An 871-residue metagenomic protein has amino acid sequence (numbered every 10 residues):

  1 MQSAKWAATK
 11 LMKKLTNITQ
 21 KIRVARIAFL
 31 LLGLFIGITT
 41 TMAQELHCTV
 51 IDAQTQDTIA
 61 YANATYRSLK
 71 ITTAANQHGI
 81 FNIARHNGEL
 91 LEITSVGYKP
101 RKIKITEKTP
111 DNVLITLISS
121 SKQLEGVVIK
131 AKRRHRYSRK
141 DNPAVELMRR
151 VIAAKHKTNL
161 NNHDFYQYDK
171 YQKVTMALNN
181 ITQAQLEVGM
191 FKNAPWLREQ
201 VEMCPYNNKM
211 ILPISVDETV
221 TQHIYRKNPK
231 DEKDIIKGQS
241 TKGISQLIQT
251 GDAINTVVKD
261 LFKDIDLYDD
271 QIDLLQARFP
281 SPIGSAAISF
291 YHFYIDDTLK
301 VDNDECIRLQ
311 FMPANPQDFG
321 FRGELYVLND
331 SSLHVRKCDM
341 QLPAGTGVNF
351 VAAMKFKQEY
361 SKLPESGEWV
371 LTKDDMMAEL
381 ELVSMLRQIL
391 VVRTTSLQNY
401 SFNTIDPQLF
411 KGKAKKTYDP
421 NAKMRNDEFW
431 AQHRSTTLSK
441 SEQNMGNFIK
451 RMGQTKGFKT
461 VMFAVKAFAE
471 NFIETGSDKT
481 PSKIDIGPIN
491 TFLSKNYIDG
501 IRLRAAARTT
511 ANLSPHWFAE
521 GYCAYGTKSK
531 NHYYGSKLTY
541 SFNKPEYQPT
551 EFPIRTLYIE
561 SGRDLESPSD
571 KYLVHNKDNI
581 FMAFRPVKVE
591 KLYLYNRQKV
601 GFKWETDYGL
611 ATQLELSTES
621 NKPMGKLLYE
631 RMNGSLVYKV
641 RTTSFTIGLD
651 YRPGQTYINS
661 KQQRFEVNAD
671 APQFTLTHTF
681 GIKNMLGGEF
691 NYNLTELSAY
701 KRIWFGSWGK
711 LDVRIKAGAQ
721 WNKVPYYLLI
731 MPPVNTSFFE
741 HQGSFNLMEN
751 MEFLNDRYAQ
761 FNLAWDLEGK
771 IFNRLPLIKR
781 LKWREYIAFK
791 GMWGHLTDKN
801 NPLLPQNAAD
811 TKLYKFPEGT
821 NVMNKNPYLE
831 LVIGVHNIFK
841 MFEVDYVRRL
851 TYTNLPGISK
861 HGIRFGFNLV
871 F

Functional and structural regions predicted by a protein language model:
A28-I38: Bacterial N-terminal signal peptides
Q44-L46, A53-S68, N87: Short, ordered, surface-exposed loop/turn motifs in non-cytosolic proteins
L46-A53, G79, I115: A short, amphipathic beta-strand motif
Y66, L90-I103: A short, solvent-exposed loop/turn motif at the edges and junctions of modular extracellular/periplasmic domains
L69-I80: Short, acidic Ser/Thr/Gly-rich low-complexity loop/linker segments typical of extracellular and cell-surface proteins
V113-Q123, V127-A131: Conserved "repeat-terminator" motif of extracellular CCP/Sushi domains
R133-C306, M312-G320, V383-G487, S494 (+6 more regions): Structured extracytoplasmic
A277-F279, F402, K411-F871: Exposed, low-structure sequence patches enriched in small/polar residues
